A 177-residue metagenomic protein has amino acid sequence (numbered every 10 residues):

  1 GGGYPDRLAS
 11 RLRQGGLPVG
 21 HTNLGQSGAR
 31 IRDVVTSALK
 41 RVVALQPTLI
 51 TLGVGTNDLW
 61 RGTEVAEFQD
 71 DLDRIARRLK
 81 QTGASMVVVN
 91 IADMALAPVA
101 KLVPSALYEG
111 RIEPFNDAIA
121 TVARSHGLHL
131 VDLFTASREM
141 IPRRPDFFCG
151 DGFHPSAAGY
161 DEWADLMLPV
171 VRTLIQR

Functional and structural regions predicted by a protein language model:
G1-S27, S37-Q46: Serine-esterase "nucleophile elbow" of acetyl-processing enzymes
G3-Y4, D33-V34, E67-D71, R111-F115 (+2 more regions): Soluble or luminal CAZymes and related metallo-dependent hydrolases
L24-S27, G53-T56, V89-A92, L133-A136: Active-site-proximal beta-strand/loop segments in catalytic clefts of secreted hydrolases
I31-D70, D93-L96: Oxyanion-hole/transition-state-stabilizing segment in secreted/luminal serine hydrolases and related acyltransferases
V42-Q46, Q81-T82, L174-I175: Glycine-rich phosphate-binding loop signature in dinucleotide/nucleotide-binding domains
E67-D70, R74-Q81, P114-T121: Alpha-helical scaffolding segments of alpha/beta enzyme cores, especially the outer helices of TIM-barrel or partial
Q81-S85, L128: A short helix->loop->beta-strand "cap" motif at the edges of active sites that frequently abuts
M94-R177: Catalytic His-Asp segment of secreted/periplasmic serine-dependent ester chemistry enzymes
